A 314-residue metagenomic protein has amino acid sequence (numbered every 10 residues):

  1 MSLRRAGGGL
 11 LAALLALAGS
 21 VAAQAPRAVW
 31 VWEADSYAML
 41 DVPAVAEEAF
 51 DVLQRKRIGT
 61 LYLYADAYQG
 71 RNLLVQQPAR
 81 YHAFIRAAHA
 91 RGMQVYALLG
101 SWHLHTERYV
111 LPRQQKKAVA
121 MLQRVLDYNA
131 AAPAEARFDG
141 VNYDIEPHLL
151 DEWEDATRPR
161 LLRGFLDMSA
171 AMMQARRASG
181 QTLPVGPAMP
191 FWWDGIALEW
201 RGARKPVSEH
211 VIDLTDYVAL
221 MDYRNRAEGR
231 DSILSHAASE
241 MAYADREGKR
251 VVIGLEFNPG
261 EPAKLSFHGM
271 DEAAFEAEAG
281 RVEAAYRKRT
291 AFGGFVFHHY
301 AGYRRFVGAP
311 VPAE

Functional and structural regions predicted by a protein language model:
A22-L53, H298: Boundary/entry segment of secreted carbohydrate-active catalytic domains
D41-A49, P78-A83, R124-N129, F191-H210 (+1 more regions): Alpha-helical scaffolding within the catalytic cores of extracellular/periplasmic polymer-degrading hydrolases
A65, V125-R160, V296: Active-site groove signature of glycoside hydrolases
Y96-W102, F165-A203, K249-N258: Aromatic-lined carbohydrate-recognition surfaces of secreted/lumenal glycan-active proteins
P112-V141, V207-V211: An active-site-proximal structural segment forming one wall of the substrate-binding cleft that immediately precedes
D139, I145-L149, A203-S232: Aromatic- and acid-rich polysaccharide-binding/catalytic face of secreted or lumenal carbohydrate-active enzymes
A170, Q181, V185, L220-A263: Glycoside hydrolase catalytic-domain groove-lining segments
Y223-R226, E247-E314: Substrate-binding cleft of secreted/luminal carbohydrate-active enzymes
